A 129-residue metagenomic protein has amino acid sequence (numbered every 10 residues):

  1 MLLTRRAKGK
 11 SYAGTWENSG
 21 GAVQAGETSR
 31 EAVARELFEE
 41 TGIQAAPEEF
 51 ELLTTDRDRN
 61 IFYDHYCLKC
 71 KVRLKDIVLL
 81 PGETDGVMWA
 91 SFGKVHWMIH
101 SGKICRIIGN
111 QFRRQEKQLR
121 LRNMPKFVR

Functional and structural regions predicted by a protein language model:
M1-E39: Conserved Nudix-box catalytic region and its N-terminal flanking loop in Nudix hydrolases and closely related
M1-T4, N18, S29, A46 (+3 more regions): Functionally constrained cores in energy, signaling, and assembly domains
S11-G14, A25, T54-R129: Nudix hydrolase/Nudix homology domain
Q44-L53: A short coil-to-beta-strand element that immediately follows conserved catalytic motifs
